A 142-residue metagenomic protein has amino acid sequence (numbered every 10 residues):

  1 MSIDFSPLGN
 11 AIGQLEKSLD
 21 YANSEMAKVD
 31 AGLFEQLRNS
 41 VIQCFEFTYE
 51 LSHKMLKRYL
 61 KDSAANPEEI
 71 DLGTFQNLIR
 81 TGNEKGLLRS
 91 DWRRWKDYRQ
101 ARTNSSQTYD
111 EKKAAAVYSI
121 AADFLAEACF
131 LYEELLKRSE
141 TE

Functional and structural regions predicted by a protein language model:
M1-E142: Solvent-exposed interaction patches of small proteins and small membrane subunits
